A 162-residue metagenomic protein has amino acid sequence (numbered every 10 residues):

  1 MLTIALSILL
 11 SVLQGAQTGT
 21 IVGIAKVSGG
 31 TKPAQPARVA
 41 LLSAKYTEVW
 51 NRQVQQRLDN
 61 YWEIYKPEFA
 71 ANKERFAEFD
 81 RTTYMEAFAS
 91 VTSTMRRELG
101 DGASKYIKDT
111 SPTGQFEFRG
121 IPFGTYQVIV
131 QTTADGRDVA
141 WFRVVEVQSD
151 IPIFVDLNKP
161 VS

Functional and structural regions predicted by a protein language model:
M1-L2, K108: A detector of low-complexity, intrinsically disordered, Ser/Thr/Gly/Pro/Ala-rich segments
L2-S11: Bacterial N-terminal signal peptides
V12-S162: Long luminal/extracellular ectodomains of secretory-pathway precursor proteins
